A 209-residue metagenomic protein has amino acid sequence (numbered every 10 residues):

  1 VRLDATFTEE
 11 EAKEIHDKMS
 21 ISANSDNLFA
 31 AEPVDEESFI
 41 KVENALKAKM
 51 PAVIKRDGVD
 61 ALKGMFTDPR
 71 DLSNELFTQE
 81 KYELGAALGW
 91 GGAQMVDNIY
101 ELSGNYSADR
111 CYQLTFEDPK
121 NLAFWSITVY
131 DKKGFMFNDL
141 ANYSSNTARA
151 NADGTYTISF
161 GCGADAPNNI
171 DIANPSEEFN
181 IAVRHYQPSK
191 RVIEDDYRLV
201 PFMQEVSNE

Functional and structural regions predicted by a protein language model:
V1-E209: A compositional/structural signature for long, glycine/proline-rich flexible linkers and loops on extracytoplasmic
